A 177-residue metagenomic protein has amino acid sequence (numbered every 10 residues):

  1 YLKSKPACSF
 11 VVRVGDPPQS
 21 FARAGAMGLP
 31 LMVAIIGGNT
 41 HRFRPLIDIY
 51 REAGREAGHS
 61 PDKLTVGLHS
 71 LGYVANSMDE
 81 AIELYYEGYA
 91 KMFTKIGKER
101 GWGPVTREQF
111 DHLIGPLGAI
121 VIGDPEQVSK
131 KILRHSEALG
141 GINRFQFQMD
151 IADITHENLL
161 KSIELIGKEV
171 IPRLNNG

Functional and structural regions predicted by a protein language model:
Y1-G177: Active-site-adjacent structural elements that line small-molecule/cofactor binding pockets in enzymes
